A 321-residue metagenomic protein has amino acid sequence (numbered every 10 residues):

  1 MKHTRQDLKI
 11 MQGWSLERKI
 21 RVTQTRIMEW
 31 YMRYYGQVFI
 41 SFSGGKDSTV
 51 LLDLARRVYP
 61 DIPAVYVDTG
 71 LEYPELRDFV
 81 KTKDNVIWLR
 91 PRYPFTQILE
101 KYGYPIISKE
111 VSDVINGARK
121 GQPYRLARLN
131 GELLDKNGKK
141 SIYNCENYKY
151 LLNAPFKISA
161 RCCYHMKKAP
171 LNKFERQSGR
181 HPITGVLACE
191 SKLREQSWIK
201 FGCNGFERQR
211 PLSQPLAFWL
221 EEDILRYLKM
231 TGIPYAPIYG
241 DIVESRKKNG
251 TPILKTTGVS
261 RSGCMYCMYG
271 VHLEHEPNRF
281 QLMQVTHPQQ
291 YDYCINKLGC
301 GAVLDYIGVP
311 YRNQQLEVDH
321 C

Functional and structural regions predicted by a protein language model:
K2-D223: ATP-dependent adenylation/nucleotidyltransferase module used to activate substrates
K2-D7, R208-Q209, E221-C321: ATP/NTP-dependent adenylation/nucleotidyl-transfer catalytic domains that generate, transfer, or process NMP-activated
